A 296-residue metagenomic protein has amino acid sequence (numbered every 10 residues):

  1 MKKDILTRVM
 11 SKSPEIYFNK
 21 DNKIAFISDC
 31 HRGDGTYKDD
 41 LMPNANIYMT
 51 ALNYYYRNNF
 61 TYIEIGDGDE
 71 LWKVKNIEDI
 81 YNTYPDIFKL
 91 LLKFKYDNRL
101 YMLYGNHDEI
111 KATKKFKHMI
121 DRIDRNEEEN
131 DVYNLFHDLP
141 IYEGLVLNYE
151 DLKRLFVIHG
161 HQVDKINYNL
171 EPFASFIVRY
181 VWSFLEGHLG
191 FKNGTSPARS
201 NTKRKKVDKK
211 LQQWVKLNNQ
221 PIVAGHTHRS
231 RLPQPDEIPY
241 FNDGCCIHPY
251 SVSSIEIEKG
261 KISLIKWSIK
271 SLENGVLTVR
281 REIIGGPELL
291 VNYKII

Functional and structural regions predicted by a protein language model:
M1-K23: Acidic, histidine-bearing metal-coordination/catalytic regions of metal-dependent phosphoesterases
E15-N22, I27, R32-L145: Core catalytic region of metal-dependent phosphoesterases/phosphodiesterases, especially metallo-beta-lactamase-like
K23-H31, R154-H161, Y240-G244: Active-site-proximal beta-strand elements of phosphoester/diester hydrolases
K23-I24, F60-Y62, K153-L155, P221 (+1 more regions): Structural motif
D29, D67, G105, H159 (+2 more regions): Active-site glycine-centered loops adjacent to acidic/histidine catalytic or metal-binding residues that shape
N148, I238-I296: Binuclear metal-dependent phosphoesterase catalytic core
L155-K209: Active-site-proximal loop/helix segment associated with metal-binding centers of metalloenzymes
G190-K261: Extended, basic/helix-rich recognition subdomains
